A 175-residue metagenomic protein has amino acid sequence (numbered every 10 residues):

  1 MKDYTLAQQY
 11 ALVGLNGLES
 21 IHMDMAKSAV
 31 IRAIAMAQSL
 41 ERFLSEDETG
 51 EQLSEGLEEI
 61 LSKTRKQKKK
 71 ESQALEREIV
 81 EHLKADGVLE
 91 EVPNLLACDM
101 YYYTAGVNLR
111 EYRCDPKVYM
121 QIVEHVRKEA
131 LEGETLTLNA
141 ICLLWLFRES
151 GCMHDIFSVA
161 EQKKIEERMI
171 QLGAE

Functional and structural regions predicted by a protein language model:
M1, Q38, E78-D86: Basic amphipathic alpha-helical segments that dock to polyanions
M1-E71, E175: Short, amphipathic alpha-helical interface elements at domain boundaries that mediate macromolecular binding
E19-H22, L96, V123: Long, intrinsically disordered, charge-dense linkers/tails
R42, K84-L95: A short, conserved structural fragment
K69-R77, E134-N139: Short, low-complexity cationic-aromatic patches
E71, L109-R113: C-terminal non-catalytic interaction/localization modules
L96-V107: Short, conserved phosphate-binding/catalytic loop or strand-edge motifs used in phosphoryl-/nucleotidyl-transfer
Y112-E175: Glycine-rich, aromatic-bearing surface loops/beta-hairpins
